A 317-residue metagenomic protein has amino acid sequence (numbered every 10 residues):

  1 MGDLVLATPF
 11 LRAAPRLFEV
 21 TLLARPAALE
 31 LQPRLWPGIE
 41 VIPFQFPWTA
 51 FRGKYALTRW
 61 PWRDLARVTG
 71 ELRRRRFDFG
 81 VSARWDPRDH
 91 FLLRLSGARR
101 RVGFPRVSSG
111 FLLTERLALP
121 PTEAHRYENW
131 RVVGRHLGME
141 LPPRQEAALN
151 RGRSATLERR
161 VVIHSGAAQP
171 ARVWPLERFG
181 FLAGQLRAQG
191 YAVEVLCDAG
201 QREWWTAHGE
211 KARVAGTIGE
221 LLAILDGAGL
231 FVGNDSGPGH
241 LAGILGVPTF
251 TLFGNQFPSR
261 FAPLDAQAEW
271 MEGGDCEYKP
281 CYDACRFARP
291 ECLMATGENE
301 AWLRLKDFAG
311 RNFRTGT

Functional and structural regions predicted by a protein language model:
M1-T317: Catalytic machinery of carbohydrate-active enzymes, primarily nucleotide-sugar-dependent glycosyltransferases
